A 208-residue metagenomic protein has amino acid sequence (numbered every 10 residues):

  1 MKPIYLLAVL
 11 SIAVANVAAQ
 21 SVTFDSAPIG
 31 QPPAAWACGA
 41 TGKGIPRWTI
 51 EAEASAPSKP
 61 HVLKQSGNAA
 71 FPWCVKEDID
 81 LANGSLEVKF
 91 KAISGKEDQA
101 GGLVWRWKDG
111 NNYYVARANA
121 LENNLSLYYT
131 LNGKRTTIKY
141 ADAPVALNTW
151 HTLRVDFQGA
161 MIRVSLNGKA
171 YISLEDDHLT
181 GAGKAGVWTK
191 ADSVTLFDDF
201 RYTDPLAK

Functional and structural regions predicted by a protein language model:
A19-T41, D198-F200, K208: Extracellular carbohydrate-recognition regions
T23, L179-K208: Ligand-recognition surfaces built from glycine- and aromatic
F24, L86-V88, N148-V164: Short tryptophan-centered beta-strand motifs in secreted/extracellular beta-sheet-rich domains of glycan-recognition
I29, Q65-L127, L131: Secretory/extracellular carbohydrate-interaction modules and structurally similar beta-sandwich "look-alikes"
Q31-V62, A69-A70: Extracellular glycan-recognition surfaces and repeat-rich motifs
P72-I79, K139-V145, A185-V187: Beta-strand-rich interaction surfaces with strong enrichment in secreted/lumenal proteins
L131-T152: Short, aromatic/His-centered strand-loop micro-motif at the edge of beta-sheets
S165-K184: Short, solvent-exposed beta-strand-to-loop segments that form ligand-recognition rims of beta-rich domains
